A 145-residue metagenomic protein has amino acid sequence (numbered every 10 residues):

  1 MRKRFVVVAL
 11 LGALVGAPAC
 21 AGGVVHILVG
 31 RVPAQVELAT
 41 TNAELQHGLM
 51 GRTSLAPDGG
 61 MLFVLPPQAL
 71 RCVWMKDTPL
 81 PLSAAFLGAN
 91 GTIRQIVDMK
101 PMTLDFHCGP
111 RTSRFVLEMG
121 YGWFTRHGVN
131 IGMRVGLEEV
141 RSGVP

Functional and structural regions predicted by a protein language model:
M1-V7: Bacterial N-terminal signal peptides that target proteins for export
V7-A17: Bacterial N-terminal signal peptides
C20-P145: Compact, glycine-rich, soluble single-domain proteins
